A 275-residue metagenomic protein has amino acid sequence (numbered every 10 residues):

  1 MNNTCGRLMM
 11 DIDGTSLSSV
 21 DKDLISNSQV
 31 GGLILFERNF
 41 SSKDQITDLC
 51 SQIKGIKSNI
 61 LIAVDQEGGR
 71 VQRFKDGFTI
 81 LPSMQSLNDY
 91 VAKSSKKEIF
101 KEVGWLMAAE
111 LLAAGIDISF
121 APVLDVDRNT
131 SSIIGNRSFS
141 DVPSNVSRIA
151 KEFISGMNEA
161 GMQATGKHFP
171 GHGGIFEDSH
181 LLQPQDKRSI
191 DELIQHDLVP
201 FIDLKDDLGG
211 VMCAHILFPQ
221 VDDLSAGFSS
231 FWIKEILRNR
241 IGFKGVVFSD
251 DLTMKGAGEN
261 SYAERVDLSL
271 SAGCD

Functional and structural regions predicted by a protein language model:
M1-T79: N-terminal hydrophobic targeting/anchoring segments and the immediately downstream early-domain regions of hydrolases
M10-D11, L17, R38-I56, R70-Q72 (+1 more regions): Second-shell residues forming the walls of enzyme active-site clefts
K54-P82, V103-V126, V146, A150 (+1 more regions): Glycine-rich, aromatic-flanked loop segments that form ligand/cofactor-binding clefts across common enzyme folds
F78-K96, S140: A charged helix-plus-loop insertion that forms the helical arch/lid used to bind and gate nucleic-acid substrates
S83-Y90, N129-N136, E177-L182: A short small-residue
Y90-I116, D197, E264, S271: Alpha-helical scaffold segments that flank or form the walls of functional sites
K93-E98, G135-S144, Q183-I190: Flexible, glycine/proline-enriched loop segments at strand-loop-helix junctions that form or flank small-ligand binding
